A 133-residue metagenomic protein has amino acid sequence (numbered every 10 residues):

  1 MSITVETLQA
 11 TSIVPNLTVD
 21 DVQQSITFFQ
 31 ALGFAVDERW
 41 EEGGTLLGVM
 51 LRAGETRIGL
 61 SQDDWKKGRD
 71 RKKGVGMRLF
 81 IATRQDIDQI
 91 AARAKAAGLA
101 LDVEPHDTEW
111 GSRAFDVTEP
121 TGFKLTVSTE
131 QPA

Functional and structural regions predicted by a protein language model:
M1-N16, I26-T27, A31-T118, S128-A133: Vicinal oxygen chelate
V19-Q23: Short acidic-aromatic low-complexity motifs
T121: C-terminal catalytic core of tyrosine-transesterase DNA break-rejoin enzymes
